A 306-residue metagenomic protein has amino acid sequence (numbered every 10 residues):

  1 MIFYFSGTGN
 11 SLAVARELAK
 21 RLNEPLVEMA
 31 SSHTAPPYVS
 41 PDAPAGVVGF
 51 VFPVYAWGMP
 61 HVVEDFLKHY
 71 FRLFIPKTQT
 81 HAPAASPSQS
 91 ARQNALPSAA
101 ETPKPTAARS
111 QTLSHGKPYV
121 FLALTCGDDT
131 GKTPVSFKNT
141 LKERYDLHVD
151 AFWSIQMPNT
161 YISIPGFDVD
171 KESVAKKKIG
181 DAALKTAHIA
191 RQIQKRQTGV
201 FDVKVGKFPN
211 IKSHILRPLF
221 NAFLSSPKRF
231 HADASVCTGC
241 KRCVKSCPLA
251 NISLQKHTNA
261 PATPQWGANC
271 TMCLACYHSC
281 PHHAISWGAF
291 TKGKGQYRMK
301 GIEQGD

Functional and structural regions predicted by a protein language model:
I2, T8-A13, K20-S32, A43-F52 (+2 more regions): FMN-binding flavodoxin-like domain, especially the glycine-rich phosphate-binding loop
Y38-S40, I162-P165, K300-G301: Short secondary-structure transition/capping segments
K207-K245: A mid-sequence, solvent-exposed acidic-amphipathic segment
A232, R242-Q265, A275-G293: Iron-sulfur cluster-binding cysteine motifs and their immediate structural context in ferredoxin-like electron-transfer
C270-L274: Cysteine-rich micro-motifs
Y297-G305: Active-site-proximal loop/hinge segments that shape catalytic or ion-binding/gating pockets
